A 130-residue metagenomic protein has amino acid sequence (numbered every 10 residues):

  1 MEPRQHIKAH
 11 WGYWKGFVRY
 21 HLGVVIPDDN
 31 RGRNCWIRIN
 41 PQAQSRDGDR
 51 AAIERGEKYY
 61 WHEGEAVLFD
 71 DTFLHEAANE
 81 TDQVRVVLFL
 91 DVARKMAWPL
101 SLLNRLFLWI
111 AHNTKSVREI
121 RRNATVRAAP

Functional and structural regions predicted by a protein language model:
M1-E2, G12-N30: Short, conserved beta-strand element in jelly-roll/cupin
R4, F17-H21, N34, L74 (+1 more regions): Extracellular structured ligand-interaction cores
W14-G16, I37-A43, L102-A111: Short intrinsically disordered coil segments
R19-G23, A66-D70, Q83-W98: A short hydrophobic beta-strand segment most commonly corresponding to one strand of the jelly-roll/cupin
V25-H62: A short beta-strand-loop-beta hairpin characteristic of the jelly-roll/cupin
Y59-L74: Conserved metal-binding segment of the jelly-roll/cupin
A77-E80: Asparagine-centered strand-capping/turn motif at beta-strand->loop junctions
D82, L90-V92, M96-P130: Long, compositionally biased interface segments
